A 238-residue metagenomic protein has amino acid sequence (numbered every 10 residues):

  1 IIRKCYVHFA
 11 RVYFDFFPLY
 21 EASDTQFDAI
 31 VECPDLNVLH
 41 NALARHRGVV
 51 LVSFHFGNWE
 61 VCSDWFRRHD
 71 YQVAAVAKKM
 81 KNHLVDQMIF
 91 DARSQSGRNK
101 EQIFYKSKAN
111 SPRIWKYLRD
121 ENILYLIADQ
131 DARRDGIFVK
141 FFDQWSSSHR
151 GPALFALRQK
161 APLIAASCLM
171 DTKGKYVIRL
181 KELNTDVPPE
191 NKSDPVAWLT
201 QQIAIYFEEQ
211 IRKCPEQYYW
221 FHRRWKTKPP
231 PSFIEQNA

Functional and structural regions predicted by a protein language model:
I1-S53, D86-D91: Membrane-anchoring hydrophobic helices of lipid-metabolizing enzymes
R3, N41-R45, R68, Q72 (+1 more regions): Non-catalytic C-terminal accessory region of glycerolipid acyltransferases and related lyso-lipid remodeling enzymes
K4, D24-A29, A77-M80, K116-R119: Short acidic/polar alpha-helix capping motifs at helix-coil junctions
E32, F104, K181: General small-molecule cofactor/ligand-binding pocket signal
R45-S107, D120, D131-K140, Q144: Catalytic core of membrane glycerolipid acyltransferases/transacylases, capturing the structured, soluble-facing
